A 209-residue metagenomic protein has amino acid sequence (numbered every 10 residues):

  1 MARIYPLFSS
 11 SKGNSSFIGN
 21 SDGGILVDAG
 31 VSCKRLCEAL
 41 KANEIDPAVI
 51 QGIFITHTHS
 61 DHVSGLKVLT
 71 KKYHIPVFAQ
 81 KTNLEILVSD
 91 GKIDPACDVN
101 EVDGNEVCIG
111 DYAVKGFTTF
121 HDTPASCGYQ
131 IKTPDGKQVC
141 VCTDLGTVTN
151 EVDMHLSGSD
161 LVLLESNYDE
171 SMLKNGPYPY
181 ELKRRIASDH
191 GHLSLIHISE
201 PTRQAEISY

Functional and structural regions predicted by a protein language model:
M1-N43, C127-T143, L161: Conserved beta-strand hairpin/beta-sheet module of binuclear metal-dependent hydrolase folds, prominently
Y5-S15, T58-L66, Y112, G116-F117: Structured catalytic core of nucleotide-sugar glycosyltransferases
V27-G30, Q51-T58, F78-K81, C140-T143 (+1 more regions): Active-site neighborhood of phospho(di)ester-bond hydrolases with catalytic His/Asp-centered motifs
K34-A79: Active-site metal-binding motif and surrounding structural segment of the metallo-beta-lactamase
T56-H62, H121, H192, H197: Histidine-centered divalent metal-coordination motifs
Q80-G136: Metallo-beta-lactamase
K115-G191: Active-site-proximal loop/helix segment associated with metal-binding centers of metalloenzymes
H197-Y209: Single conserved hydrophobic/aromatic residue that forms the stacking wall/gate of nucleotide- or nucleobase-binding
